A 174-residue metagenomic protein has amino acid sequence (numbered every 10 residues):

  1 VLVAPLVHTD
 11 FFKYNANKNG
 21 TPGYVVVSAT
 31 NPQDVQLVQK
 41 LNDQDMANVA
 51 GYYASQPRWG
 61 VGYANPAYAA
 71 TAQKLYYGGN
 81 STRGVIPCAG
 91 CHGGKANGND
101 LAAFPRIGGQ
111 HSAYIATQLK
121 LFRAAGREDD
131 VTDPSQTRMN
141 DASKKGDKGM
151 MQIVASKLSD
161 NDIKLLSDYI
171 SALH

Functional and structural regions predicted by a protein language model:
V1, Q39, A54-S55, C91-N97 (+2 more regions): Detector for the c-type heme attachment site
V1, S55-T82: Electrostatic cytochrome c docking/interface patches
V1-V7, K13, V49, V85-K95 (+3 more regions): The canonical Cys-X-X-Cys-His
V3-A4, K13-N31, A64, G109-G146: Extended intrinsically disordered, low-complexity coil regions enriched in Ser, Thr, Gly, Ala and often Pro
A4-P5, D10, Y14-G60: Hydrophobic, ordered structural segments
Q39-V61, I153-H174: C-terminal capping alpha-helices of c-type cytochrome domains
D43, Q73-A89, N99-Q118, D160: Sequence context surrounding c-type heme c attachment/ligation sites in exported
G94, D133-P134, D147-M150, L158 (+1 more regions): Residue-level hotspots at or immediately adjacent to binding/recognition sites across diverse folds
